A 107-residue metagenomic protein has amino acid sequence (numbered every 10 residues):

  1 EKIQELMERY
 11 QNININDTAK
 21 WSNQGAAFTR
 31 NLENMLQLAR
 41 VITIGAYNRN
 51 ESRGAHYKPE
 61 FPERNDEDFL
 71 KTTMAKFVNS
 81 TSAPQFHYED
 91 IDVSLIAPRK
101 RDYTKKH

Functional and structural regions predicted by a protein language model:
E1-H107: Glycine- and aromatic-enriched mobile tails/lids
